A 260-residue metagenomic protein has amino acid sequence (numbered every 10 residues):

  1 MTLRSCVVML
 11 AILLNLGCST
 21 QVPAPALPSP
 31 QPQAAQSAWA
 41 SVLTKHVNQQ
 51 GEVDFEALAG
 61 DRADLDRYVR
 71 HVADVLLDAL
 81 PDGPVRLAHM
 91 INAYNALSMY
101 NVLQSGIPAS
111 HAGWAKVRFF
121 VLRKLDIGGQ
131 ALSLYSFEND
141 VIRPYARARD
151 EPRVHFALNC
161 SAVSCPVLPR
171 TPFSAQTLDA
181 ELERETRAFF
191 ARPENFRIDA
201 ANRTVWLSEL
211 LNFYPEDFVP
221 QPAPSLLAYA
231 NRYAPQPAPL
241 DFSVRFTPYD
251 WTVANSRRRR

Functional and structural regions predicted by a protein language model:
M1-S5: Positively charged n-region of N-terminal signal peptides that target proteins for export
C6-G17: Bacterial N-terminal signal peptides
V22-L80, P84-R260: Interaction/scaffold regions that mediate signaling and macromolecular assembly across diverse proteins
